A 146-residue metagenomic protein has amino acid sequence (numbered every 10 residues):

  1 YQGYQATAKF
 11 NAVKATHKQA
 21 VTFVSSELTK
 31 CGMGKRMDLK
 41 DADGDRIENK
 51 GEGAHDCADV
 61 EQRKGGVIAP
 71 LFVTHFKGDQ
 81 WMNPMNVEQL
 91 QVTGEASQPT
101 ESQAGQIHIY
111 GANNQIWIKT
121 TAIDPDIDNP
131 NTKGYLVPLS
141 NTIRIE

Functional and structural regions predicted by a protein language model:
Y1-Q19: Amphipathic alpha-helical segments typified by the pilin-like N-terminal helix that continues immediately C-terminal
Q5-A8, V21, E27, N114 (+1 more regions): Generic alpha-helical secondary structure signal
K9-A12, C31, P84, Q89-L90 (+1 more regions): Amphipathic alpha-helical interaction segments
K18, T22-D43: Alpha-helix exit/C-cap motif
L28, K77, M85-E88, G134 (+2 more regions): Membrane-topology and secretion signals of cell-surface/extracellular proteins
K40-V87, T93-A104, T121-I123, E146: Solvent-exposed, low-complexity segments and loops of surface/extracellular structural proteins
A96-E146: Short, surface-exposed interaction loops/tails
